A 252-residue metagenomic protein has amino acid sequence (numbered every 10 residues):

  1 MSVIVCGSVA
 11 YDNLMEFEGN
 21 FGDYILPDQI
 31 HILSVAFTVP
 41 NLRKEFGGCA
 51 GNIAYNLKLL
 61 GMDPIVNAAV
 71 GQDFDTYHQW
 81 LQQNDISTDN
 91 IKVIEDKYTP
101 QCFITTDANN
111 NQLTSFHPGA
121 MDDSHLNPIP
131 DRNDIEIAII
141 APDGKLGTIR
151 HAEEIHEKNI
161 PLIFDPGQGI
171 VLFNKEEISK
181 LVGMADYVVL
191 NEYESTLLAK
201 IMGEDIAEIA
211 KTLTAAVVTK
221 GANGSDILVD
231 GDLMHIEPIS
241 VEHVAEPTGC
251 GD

Functional and structural regions predicted by a protein language model:
M1-I65, T76, E237, H243-V244: Glycine-rich phosphate/adenosyl-contacting loop at the front of the ribokinase-like
V3, D63-P64, T88, L162 (+1 more regions): Hydrophobic anchor at the start of a short beta-strand that flanks the dinucleotide cofactor-binding loop
D63-D89: A glycine-rich beta-to-alpha transition motif near the start of alpha/beta enzyme domains, typified by
N67-Q72, D89-T99, T214-K220: Beta-strand->loop->alpha-helix junctions that form or flank phosphate-binding loops in nucleotide-handling enzymes
D89-I94, C102-P142, L146: Conserved phosphate-binding/catalytic loop of the ribokinase/pfkB sugar-kinase fold
R132-N133, V182, A210: A short, aliphatic-rich alpha-helical micro-motif
I137-I206, G224-S225: Conserved beta-alpha-beta core of the PfkB/ribokinase-like small-molecule kinase fold
G203-D252: Conserved phosphate-binding/catalytic region of the ribokinase-like
